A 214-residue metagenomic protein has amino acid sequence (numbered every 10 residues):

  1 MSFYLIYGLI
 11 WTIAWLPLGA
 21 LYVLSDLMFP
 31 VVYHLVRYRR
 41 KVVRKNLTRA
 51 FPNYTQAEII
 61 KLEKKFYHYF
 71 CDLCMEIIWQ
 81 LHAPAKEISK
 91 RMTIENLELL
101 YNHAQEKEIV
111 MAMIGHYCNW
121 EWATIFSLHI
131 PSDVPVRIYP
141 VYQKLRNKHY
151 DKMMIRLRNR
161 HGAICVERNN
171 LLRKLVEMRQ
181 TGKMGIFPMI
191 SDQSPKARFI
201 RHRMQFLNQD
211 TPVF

Functional and structural regions predicted by a protein language model:
M1-I114, C118-N119, D151-R156, G162: Membrane-anchoring hydrophobic helices of lipid-metabolizing enzymes
L81-F214: Soluble catalytic domains of membrane acyltransferases
